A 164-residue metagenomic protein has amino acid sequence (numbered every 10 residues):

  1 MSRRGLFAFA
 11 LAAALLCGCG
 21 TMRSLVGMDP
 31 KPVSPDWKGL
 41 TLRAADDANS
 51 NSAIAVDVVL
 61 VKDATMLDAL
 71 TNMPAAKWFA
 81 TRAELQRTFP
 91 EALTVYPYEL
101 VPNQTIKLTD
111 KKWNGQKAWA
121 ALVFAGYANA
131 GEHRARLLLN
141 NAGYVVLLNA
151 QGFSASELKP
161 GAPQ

Functional and structural regions predicted by a protein language model:
M1-F9: Bacterial N-terminal signal peptides that target proteins for export
C19-T21: N-terminal Sec signal peptide cleavage junction
R23, N129-Q164: Glycine-rich, aromatic-bearing surface loops/beta-hairpins
P35-W37, N51-A55, E91-L93, Q116-A118 (+1 more regions): Extracytoplasmic
G39-A76: Early exported N-terminus immediately downstream of N-terminal targeting peptides
M73-N114: Tryptophan-paired
K117-A128: A short, solvent-exposed beta-strand micro-motif common in secreted/extracellular proteins
